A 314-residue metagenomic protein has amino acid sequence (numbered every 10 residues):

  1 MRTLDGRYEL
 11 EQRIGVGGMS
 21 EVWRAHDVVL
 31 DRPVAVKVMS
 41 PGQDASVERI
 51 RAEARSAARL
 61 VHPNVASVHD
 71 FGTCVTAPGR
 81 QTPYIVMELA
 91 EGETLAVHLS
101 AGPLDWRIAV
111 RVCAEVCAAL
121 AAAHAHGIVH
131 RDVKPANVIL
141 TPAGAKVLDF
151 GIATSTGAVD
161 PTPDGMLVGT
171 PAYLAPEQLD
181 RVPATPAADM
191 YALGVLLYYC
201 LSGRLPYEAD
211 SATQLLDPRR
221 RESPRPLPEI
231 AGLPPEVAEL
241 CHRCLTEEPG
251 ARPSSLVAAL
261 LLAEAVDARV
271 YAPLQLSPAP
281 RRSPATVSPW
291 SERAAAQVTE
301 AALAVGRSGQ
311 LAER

Functional and structural regions predicted by a protein language model:
E11-G17, V22: Protein kinase glycine-rich loop
S40-R59: AlphaC helix of the eukaryotic protein kinase fold
F71: Activation-segment/catalytic-loop signature of the eukaryotic protein kinase fold
P78-T94, H98, G102: Conserved short submotifs of the Hanks-type protein kinase catalytic core that shape the nucleotide-binding pocket
V112-C113: Activation segment signature within eukaryotic-like protein kinase domains
V116-I128: Protein kinase catalytic-loop region centered on the HRD/HxD motif
D189: Conserved catalytic-loop aspartate of Hanks-type protein kinases
